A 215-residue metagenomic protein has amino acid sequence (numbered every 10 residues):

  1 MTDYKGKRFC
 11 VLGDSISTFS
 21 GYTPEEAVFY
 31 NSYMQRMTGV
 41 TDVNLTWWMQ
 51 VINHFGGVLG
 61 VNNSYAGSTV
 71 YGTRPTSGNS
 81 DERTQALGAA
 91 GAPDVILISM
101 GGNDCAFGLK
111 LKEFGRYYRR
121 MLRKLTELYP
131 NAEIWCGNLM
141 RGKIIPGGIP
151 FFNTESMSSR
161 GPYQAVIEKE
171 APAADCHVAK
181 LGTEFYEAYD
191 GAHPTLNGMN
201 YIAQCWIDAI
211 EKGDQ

Functional and structural regions predicted by a protein language model:
T2-D3: Short, flexible hinge/linker loops that cap or flank conserved catalytic cores
R8-C10, Y22-R116, G161: Conserved SGNH/GDSL esterase-like catalytic core that processes O-acyl groups on lipids and polysaccharides
L12-G13, G137: Short hydrophobic segments within beta-strands
I16-S17: Short active-site segment of divalent metal-dependent hydrolases/proteases that encodes the spacing between
D81-Q215: Alpha-helical cap/lid subdomain in secreted, periplasmic, or secretory-pathway luminal O-acyl-processing enzymes
